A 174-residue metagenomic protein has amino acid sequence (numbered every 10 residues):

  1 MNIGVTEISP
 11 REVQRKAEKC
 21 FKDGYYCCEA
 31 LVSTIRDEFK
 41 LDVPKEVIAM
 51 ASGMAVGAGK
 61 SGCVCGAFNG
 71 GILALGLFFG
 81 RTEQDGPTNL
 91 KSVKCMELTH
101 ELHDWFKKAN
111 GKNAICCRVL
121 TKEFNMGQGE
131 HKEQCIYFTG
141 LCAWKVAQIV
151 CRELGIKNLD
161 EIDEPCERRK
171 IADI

Functional and structural regions predicted by a protein language model:
M1-D23: Polybasic, low-complexity association/targeting segments
N2-I8, I35-G53, N113-L120: Acidic-glycine-rich active-site phosphate/pyrophosphate-binding loop
R15-K22, M54-C63, M126-K132: A short glycine/serine-rich beta->alpha loop
A17, L31, M50-A55, C142: Short alpha-helical scaffolding segments that buttress acidic/His motifs in well-ordered protein cores
C28, S33-D37, N69, L73-A74 (+2 more regions): Amphipathic alpha-helical interface segments
A51-V56, A74-F79: Interfacial segments of multi-pass membrane proteins
G59-L73: Conserved phosphate/anionic-ligand binding catalytic regions in large, soluble enzymes, centered on
